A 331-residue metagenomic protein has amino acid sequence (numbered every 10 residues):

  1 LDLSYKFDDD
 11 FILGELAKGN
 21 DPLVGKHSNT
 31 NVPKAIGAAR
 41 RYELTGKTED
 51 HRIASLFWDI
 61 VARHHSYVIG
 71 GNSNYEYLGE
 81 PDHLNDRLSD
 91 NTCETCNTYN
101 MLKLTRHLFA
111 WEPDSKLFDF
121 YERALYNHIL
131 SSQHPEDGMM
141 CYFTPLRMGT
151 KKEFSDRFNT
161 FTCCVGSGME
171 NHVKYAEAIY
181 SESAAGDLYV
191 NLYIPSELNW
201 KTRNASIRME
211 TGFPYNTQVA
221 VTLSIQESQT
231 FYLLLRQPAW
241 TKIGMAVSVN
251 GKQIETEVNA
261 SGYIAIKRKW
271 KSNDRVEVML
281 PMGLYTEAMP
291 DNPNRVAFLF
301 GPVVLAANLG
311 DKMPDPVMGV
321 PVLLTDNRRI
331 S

Functional and structural regions predicted by a protein language model:
L1-S331: Glycan-recognition and catalytic cores of secretory/periplasmic carbohydrate-active enzymes
